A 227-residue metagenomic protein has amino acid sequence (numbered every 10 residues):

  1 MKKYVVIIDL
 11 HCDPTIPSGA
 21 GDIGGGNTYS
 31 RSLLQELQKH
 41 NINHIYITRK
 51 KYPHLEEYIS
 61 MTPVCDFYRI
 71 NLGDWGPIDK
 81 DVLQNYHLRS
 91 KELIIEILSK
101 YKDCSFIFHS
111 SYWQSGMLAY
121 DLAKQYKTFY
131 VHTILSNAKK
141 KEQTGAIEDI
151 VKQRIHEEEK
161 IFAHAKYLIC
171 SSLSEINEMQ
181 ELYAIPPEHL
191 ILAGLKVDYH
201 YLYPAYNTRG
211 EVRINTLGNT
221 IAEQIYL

Functional and structural regions predicted by a protein language model:
M1-I59, C65: N-terminal subdomain of nucleotide-sugar transferases
V5-V6, A123-E142: Active-site proximal beta-strand in glycosyltransferases
C65-L93: A short, charged, and often flexible helix/loop element on the N-terminal side of the glycosyltransferase catalytic
I97-S115, A119, T128-V131: Short N-terminal targeting/anchoring amphipathic segment
H109, H164-L173, I191: A short beta-strand/loop micro-motif in the catalytic core of glycosyltransferases that engages the nucleotide-sugar
I150-L168: Membrane-proximal helix-turn-helix segments that form the acceptor-binding/catalytic region of lipid-linked
S174, K196: Carbohydrate-associated surface elements
T208-L227: Conserved donor-binding/catalytic core segment of Leloir-type glycosyltransferases
